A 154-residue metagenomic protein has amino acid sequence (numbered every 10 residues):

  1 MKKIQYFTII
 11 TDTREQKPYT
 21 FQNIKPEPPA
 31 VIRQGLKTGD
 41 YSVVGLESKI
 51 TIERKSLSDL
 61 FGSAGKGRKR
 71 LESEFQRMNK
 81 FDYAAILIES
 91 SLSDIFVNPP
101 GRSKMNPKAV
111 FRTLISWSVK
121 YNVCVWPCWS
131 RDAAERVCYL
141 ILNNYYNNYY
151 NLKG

Functional and structural regions predicted by a protein language model:
M1-E47, D59-G154: Non-catalytic C-terminal interaction segments of nucleic acid-processing enzymes
I50-S56: Conserved catalytic cores of phosphodiester-cleaving nucleases, focusing on short active-site segments
